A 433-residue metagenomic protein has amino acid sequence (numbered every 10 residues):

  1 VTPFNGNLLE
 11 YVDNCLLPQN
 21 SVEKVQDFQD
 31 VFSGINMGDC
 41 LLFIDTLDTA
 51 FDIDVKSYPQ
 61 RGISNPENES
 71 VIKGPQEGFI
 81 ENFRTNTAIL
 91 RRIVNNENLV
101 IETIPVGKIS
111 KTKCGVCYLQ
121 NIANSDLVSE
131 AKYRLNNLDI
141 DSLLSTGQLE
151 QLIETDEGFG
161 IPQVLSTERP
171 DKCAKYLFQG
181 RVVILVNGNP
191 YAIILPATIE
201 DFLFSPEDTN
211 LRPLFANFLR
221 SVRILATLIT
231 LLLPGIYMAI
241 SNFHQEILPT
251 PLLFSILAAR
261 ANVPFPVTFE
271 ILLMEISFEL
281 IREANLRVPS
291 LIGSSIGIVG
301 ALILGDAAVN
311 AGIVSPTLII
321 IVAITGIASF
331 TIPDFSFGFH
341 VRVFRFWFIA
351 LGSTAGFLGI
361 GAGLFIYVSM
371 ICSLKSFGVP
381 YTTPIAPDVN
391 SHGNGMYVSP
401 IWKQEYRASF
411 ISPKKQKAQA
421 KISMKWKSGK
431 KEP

Functional and structural regions predicted by a protein language model:
V1-E270, V379-E432: Cytosolic regulatory modules rich in charged/polar residues
V55-K56, G62, C114-G115, N137 (+12 more regions): Alpha-helix boundary/interfacial micro-motifs
V186-G188, V267, S290, I313 (+3 more regions): Active-site proximal loops enriched in glycine and acidic residues that flank catalytic Cys/His/Asp and coordinate
A226-Q245, R260-F335, H340-V341, F346-G352: Transmembrane alpha-helix detector for multi-pass membrane proteins
P316-L318, A323-P433: Hydrophobic alpha-helical transmembrane segments of membrane transport and translocation systems, primarily multi-pass
